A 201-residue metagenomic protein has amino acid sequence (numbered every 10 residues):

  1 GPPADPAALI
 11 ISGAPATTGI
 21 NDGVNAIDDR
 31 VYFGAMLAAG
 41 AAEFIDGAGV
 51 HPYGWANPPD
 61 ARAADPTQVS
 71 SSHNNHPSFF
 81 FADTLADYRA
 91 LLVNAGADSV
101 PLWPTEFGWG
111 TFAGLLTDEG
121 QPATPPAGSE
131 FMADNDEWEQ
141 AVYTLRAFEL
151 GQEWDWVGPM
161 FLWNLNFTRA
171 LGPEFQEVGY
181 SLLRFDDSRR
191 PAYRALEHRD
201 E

Functional and structural regions predicted by a protein language model:
G1-D134: Noncatalytic carbohydrate-binding groove/subsite architecture in carbohydrate-active enzymes
D118-E201: Aromatic-rich peripheral "rim/lid" segments of glycoside hydrolase catalytic domains that contact and position glycan
